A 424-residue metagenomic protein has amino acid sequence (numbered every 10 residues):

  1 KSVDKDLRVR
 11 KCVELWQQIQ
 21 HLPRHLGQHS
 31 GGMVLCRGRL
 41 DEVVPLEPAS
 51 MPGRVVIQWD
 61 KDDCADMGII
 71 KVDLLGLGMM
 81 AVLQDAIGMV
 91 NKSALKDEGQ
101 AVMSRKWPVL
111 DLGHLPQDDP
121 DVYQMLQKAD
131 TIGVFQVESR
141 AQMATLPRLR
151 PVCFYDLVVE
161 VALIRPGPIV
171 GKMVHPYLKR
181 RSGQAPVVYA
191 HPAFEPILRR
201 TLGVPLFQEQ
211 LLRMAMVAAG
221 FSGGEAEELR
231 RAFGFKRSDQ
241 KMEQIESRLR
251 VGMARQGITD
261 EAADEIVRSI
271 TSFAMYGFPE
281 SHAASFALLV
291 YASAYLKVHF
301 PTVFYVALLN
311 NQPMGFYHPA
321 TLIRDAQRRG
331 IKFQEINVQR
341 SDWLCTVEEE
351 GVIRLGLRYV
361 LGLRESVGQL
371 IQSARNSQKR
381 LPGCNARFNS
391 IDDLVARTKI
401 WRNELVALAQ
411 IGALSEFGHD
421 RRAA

Functional and structural regions predicted by a protein language model:
K1-K96, R105-A424: Noncatalytic, beta-rich nucleic-acid-contacting surfaces in large DNA/RNA-processing enzymes
G99: Cys/His-rich zinc-coordinating modules
